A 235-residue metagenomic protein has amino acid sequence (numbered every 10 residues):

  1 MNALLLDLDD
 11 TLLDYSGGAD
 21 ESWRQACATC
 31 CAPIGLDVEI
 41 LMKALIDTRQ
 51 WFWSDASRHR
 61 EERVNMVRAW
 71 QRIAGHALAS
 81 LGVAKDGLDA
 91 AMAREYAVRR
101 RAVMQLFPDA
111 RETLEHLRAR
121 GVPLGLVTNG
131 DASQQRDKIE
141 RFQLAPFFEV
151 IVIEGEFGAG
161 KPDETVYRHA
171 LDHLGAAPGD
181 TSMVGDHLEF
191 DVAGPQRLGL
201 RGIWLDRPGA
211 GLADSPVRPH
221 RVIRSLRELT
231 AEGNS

Functional and structural regions predicted by a protein language model:
M1-L4, Y15-G17, R111, E115-R118 (+1 more regions): Asp-based, Mg2+/Mn2+-dependent phosphohydrolase catalytic module
N2-P108: N-terminal helical cap/lid subdomain that shapes the substrate entry/recognition surface in HAD-like hydrolases
Q71, L117-R120: Long, compositionally biased
